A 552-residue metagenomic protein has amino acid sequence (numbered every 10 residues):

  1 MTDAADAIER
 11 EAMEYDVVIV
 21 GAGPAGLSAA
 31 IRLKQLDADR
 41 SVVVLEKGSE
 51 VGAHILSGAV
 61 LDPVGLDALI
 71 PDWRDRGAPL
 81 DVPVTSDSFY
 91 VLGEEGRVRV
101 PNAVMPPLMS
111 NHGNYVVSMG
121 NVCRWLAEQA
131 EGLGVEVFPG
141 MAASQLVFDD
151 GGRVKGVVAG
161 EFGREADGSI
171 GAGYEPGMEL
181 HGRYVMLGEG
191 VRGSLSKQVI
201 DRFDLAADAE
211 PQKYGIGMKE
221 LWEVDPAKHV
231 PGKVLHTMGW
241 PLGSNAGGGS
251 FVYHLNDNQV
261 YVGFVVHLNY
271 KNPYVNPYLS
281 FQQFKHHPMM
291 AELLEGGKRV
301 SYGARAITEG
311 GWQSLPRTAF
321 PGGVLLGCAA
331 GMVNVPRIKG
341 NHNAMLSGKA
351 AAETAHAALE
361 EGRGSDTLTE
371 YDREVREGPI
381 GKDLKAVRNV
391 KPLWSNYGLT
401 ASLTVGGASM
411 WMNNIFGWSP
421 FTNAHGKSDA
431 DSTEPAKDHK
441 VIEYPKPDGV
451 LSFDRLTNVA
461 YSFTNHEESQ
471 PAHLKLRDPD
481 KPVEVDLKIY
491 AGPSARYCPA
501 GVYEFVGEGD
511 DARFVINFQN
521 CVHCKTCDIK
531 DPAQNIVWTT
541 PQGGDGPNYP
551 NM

Functional and structural regions predicted by a protein language model:
V17-V43: N-terminal Rossmann-like FAD-binding beta1-loop-alpha1 element of flavoenzymes
L36, K47-G96: N-terminal FAD cofactor-binding segment of flavoenzymes
V116, A329-H342: Glycine-rich phosphate/pyrophosphate-binding beta-alpha loops
G120, R124-W125, Q129-E292, A350 (+1 more regions): Predominantly flavin-linked oxidoreductase catalytic cores and closely associated redox partners
A304-V335, N458-S469, P482-Y497, E504: FAD-binding beta-loop-beta segment adjacent to the flavin cofactor pocket
G331-R337, K349, E353-G398, V515-N517 (+1 more regions): Active-site-proximal substrate-binding core of FAD-dependent oxidoreductases
W394-V450: C-terminal auxiliary extensions adjacent to catalytic cores
K488-Q519, K525-N548: Iron-sulfur cluster-binding cysteine motifs and their immediate structural context in ferredoxin-like electron-transfer
